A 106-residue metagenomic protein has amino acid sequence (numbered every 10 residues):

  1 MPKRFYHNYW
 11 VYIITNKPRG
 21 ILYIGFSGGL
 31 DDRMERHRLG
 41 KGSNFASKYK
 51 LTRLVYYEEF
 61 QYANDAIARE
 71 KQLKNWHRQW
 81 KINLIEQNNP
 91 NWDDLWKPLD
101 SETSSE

Functional and structural regions predicted by a protein language model:
M1-S43, S47-Y57, I67-K71, N88-S105: GIY-YIG nuclease catalytic motif and its immediate N-terminal context
F60: Short, surface-exposed polybasic/aromatic micro-patch for ligand or macromolecular engagement
A63: C2H2-type zinc-finger recognition helix
K71-L84: Short arginine-rich
